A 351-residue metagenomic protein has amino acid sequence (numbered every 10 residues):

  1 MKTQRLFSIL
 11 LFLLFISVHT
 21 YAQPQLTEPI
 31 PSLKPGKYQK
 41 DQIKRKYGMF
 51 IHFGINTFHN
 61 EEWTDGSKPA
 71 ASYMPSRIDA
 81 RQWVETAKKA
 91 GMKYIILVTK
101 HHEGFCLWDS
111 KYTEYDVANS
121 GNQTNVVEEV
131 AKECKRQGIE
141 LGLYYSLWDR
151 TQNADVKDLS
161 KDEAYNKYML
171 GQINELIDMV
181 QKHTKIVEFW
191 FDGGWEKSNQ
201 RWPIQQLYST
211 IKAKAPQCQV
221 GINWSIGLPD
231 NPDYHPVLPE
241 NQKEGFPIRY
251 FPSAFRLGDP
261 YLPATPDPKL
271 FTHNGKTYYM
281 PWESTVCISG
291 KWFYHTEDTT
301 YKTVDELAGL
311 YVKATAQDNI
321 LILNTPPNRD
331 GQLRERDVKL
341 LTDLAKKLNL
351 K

Functional and structural regions predicted by a protein language model:
M1-P24: Bacterial Sec-dependent N-terminal signal peptides
Q23-K351: Mature catalytic domains of secreted/periplasmic carbohydrate-active enzymes
